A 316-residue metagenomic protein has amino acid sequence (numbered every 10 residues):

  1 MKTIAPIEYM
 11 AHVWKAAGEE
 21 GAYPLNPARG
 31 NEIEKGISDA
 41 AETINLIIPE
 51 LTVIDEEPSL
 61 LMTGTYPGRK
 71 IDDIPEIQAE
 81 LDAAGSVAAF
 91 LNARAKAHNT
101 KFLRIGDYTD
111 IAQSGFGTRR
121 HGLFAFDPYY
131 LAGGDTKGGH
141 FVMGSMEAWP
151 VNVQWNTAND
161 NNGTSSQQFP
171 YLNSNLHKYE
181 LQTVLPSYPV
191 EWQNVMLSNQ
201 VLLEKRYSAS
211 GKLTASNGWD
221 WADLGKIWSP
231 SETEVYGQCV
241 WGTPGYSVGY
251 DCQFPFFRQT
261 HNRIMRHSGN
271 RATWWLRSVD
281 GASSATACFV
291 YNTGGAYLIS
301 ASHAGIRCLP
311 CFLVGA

Functional and structural regions predicted by a protein language model:
M1-T52: Extracellular "spike/adhesin" assembly and maturation modules and analogous cytosolic coiled-coil scaffolds
E56-A316: Collagenous Gly-X-Y triple-helix signature in extracellular proteins
